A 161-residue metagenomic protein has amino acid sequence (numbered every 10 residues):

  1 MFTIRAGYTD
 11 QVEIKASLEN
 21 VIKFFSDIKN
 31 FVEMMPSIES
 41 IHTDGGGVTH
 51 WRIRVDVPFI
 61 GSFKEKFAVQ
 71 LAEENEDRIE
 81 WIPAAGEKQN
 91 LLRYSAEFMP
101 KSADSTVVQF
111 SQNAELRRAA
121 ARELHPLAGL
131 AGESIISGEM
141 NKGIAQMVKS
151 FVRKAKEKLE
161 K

Functional and structural regions predicted by a protein language model:
M1-H50, K161: Hydrophobic ligand-binding cavity/cleft-lining segments
T3, S62-K64, G132-Q146: Low-complexity, charge- and small-residue-enriched intrinsically disordered regions
R5-Q11, V48, K66, R78 (+2 more regions): Intrinsic-disorder/low-complexity, polar/charged segments enriched in Ser/Thr/Lys/Arg/Asp/Glu/Gln
Q11-K15, H42, Q70, E97 (+1 more regions): Generic structural detector for well-ordered beta-strands
S17-K23, E139-M147, F151: Short amphipathic alpha-helical segments
L18, T43-G47, A72-D77, E97-V107: A short, structured loop/turn motif at beta-sheet edges
T43-Q89, Q146, S150-K161: Glycine-rich portal/gate segments that line the openings of hydrophobic small-molecule binding cavities
A84-K142: Beta-strand/loop substructures that line and gate deep hydrophobic ligand-binding cavities in soluble
